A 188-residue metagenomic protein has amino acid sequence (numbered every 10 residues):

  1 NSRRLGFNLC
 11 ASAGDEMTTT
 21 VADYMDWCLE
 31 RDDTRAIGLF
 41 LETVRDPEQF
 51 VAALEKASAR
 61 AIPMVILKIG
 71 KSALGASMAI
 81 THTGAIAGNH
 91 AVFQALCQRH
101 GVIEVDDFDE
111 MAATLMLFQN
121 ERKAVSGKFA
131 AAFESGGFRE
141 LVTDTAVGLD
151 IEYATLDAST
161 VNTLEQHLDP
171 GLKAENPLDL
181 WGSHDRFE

Functional and structural regions predicted by a protein language model:
N1-E188: Catalytic-core regions of core metabolic enzymes, especially those transforming organic acids/acyl-group intermediates
